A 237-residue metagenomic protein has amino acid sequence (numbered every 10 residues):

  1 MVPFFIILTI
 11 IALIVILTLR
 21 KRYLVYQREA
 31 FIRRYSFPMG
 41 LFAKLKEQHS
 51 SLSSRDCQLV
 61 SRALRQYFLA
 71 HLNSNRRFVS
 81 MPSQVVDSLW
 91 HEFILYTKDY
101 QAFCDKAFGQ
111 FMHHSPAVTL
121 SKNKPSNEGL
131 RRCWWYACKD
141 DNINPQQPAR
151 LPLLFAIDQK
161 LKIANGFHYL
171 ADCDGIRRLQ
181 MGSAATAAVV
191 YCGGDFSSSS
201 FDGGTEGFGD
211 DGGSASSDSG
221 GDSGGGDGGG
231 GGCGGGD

Functional and structural regions predicted by a protein language model:
M1-T9: Feature marks short, highly hydrophobic, charge-poor N-terminal signal-anchor/signal peptide-like helices that anchor
V15-G40: Transmembrane-cytosolic junction motif
R34, L59, D237: Polar-ligand-bearing catalytic/cofactor-coordination segments of membrane-embedded or membrane-tethered inner-membrane
F37, D56, M81-P82: Generic detector of ordered secondary-structure context
F42-F78: Acidic, Ser/Thr-rich low-complexity segments on the non-lumenal side of membrane proteins
R77, M81-K160: Short, structured secondary-structure elements that scaffold catalytic or ligand/cofactor-binding regions
L151-D237: Short hydrophobic helical membrane-anchoring segments positioned at the boundary with long low-complexity
